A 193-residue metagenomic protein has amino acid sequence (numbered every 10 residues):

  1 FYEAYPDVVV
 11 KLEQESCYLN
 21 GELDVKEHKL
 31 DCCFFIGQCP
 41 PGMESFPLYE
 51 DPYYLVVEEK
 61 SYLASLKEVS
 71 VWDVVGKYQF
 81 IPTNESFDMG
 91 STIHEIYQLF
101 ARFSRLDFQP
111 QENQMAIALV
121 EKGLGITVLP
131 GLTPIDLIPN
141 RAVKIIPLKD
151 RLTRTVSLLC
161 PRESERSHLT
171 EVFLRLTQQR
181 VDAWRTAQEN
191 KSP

Functional and structural regions predicted by a protein language model:
F1-P40, P110: Central regulatory/effector-binding core of bacterial HTH transcription factors
F1-P6, W72, G90-S104: Ligand-binding cleft/hinge of the Venus flytrap
Y18-K29, L99, N113-L124: Short helices/loops that flank or line small-molecule/ion binding pockets
E22-L23, F46, W72-D73, I117-A118 (+1 more regions): Alpha-helical segments flanking ligand/cofactor-binding loops in enzyme cores
P41-P47, D51-P52, L66-K67, Q114-E163: Beta-alpha-beta core module
M43-F80: Flexible hinge/capping segments at coil-to-helix
E58, T83-N84, L106, L129-P130: Thr-Gly-centered strand-to-loop micro-motif
Y78-A101, R166-T170, L174, V181-N190: Secondary-structure junction motif
